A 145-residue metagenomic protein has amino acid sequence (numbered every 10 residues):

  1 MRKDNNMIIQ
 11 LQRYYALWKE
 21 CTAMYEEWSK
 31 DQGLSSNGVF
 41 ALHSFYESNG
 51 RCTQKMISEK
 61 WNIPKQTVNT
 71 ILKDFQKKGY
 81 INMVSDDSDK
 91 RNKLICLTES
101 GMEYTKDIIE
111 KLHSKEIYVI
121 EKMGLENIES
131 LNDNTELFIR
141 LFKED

Functional and structural regions predicted by a protein language model:
M1-D4, L125-D145: C-terminal regulatory/oligomerization modules of transcriptional regulators
M1-Q32: N-terminal leader segment of winged-helix/HTH proteins
K3-N6, L34, L97, M123: Alpha-helical hairpin
Y14, A41, L131-N134: Hydrophobic core positions in alpha-helical repeat/coiled-coil coupling domains, especially the HAMP
Y14-Y25, W61, Y104, I108-I120 (+1 more regions): Alpha-helical linker/hinge and terminal dimerization helices associated with HTH transcriptional regulators
A23-T67: N-terminal helix-turn-helix DNA-binding core of bacterial DNA-binding proteins
T70: DNA-binding alpha-helical recognition surfaces that contact promoter or target DNA
K73-N132: Charged, amphipathic alpha-helical coiled-coil/dimerization segments
